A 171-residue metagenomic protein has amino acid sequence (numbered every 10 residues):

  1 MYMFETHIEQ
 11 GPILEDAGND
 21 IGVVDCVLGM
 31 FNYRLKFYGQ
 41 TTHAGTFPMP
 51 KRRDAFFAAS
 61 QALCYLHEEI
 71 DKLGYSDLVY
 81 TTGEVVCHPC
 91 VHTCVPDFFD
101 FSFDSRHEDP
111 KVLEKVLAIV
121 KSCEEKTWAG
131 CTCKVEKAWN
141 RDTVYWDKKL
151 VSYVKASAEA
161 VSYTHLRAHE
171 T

Functional and structural regions predicted by a protein language model:
M1-K111, W139: Midchain, well-structured core segments that form catalytic/ion-binding scaffolds
Y65-E69, C123, S157: Generic, well-ordered alpha-helical scaffold segments in large soluble proteins
I70-V79, T127-C131, E159-Y163: Short secondary-structure junctions
K111, R141-D142, A160-Y163: Short, contiguous strand/loop micro-motifs
V116-C123: Short amphipathic alpha-helices in soluble, non-transmembrane regions that often serve as interface/regulatory elements
K134-W146: Short proline/glycine- and acidic-rich turn/helix-capping motifs at secondary-structure junctions
V144-A156: Short, low-order "capping/linker" segments at domain edges
T164-T171: Conserved small/polar residues in nucleotide/adenosyl-binding loops
